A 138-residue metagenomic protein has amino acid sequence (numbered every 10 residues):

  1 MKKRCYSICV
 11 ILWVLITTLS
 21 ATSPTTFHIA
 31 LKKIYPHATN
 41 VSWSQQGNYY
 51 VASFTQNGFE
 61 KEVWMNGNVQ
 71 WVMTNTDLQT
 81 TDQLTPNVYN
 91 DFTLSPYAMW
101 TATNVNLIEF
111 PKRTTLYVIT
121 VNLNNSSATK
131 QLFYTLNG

Functional and structural regions predicted by a protein language model:
M1-T25, L31: Bacterial Sec-dependent N-terminal signal peptides
K2, T22, K33, H37 (+2 more regions): Terminal low-complexity, intrinsically disordered regions
L19-V41, T76-D77, T81-P86: Short helix/turn-capping signatures at newly exposed starts of structured segments
T39-E62, F110-Q131: Exposed beta-strand-loop-beta-strand "reactive/processing" segments of non-cytosolic proteins
Q45-G47, Q56, G67-V69, D77-L78 (+4 more regions): A mature extracytoplasmic/lumenal domain signature
K61-M73, S127-G138: A short, surface-exposed beta-strand/turn
V69-T101: Long, charged/polar, surface-exposed segments that mediate recognition or autoinhibition
S95-M99, T103-I119, L132-N137: Flexible "stalk/tail and boundary" regions
